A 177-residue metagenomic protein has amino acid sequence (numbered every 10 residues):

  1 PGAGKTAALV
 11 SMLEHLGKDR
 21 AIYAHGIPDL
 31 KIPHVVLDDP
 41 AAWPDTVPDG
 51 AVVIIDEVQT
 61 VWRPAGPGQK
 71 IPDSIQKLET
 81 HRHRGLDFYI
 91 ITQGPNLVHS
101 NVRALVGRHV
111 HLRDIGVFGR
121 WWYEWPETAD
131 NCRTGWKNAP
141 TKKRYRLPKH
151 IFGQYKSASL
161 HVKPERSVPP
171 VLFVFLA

Functional and structural regions predicted by a protein language model:
P1-G153: Cytosolic/nucleoplasmic/matrix-facing N-terminal domains/tails of membrane-anchored or organelle-targeted proteins
G153-A177: C-terminal single-pass membrane-anchor helix
